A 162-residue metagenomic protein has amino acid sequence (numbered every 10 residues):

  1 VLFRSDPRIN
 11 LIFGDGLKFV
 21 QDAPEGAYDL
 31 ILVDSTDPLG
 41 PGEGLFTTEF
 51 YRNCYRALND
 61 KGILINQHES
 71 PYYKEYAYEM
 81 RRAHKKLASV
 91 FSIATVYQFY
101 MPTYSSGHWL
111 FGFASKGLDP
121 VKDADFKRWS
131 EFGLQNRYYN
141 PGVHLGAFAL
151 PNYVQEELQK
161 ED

Functional and structural regions predicted by a protein language model:
V1-K61, Y73-M80: The AdoMet/dcAdoMet-binding core of the Class I SAM-like
N10-I12, I65, T95: Hydrophobic/aromatic beta-strand patches that form the interior of the parallel beta-sheet core in alpha/beta enzyme
T36, E69, G117: Anionic group-transfer/hydrolysis microenvironments
Y51-Y55, A77-Q98, G112: Conserved Class I S-adenosyl-L-methionine
K61-H68: Conserved beta-strand signature within the Rossmann-like core of class I S-adenosyl-L-methionine
E75-Y76, Y104-S106: Short secondary-structure boundary/hinge segments and terminal tails
F99-T103: Short proline/glycine-enriched turn/loop segments at secondary-structure junctions
S106-D162: SAM/dcSAM-binding transferase cores
